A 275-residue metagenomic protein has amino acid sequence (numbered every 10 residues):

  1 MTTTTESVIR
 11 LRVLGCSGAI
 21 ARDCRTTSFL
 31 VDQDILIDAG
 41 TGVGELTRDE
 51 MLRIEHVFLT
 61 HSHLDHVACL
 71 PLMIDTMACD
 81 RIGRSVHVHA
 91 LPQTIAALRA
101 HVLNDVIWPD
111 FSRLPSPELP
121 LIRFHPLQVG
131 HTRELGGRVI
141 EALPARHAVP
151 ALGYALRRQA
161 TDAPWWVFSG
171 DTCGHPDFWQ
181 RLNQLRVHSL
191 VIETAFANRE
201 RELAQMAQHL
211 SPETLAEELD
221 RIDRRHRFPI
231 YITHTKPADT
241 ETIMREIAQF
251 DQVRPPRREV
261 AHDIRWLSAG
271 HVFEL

Functional and structural regions predicted by a protein language model:
T2-E50, A151-G170: Conserved beta-strand hairpin/beta-sheet module of binuclear metal-dependent hydrolase folds, prominently
T4-V8, Q93-A151, Q252-E274: Metallo-beta-lactamase
L11, F29, I37-D38, H61 (+7 more regions): Divalent metal-coordination and catalytic microenvironments
C16-S17, D34, A39-T41, S62 (+5 more regions): Active-site metal-binding loops of divalent metal-dependent hydrolases
V43-A90, V187-L190: Active-site metal-binding motif and surrounding structural segment of the metallo-beta-lactamase
S85-Q93, P229-T233: Short internal beta-strands
H125-L185: Catalytic core of the metallo-beta-lactamase
C173-A269: Cap/insert and terminal regions of metallo-dependent hydrolase folds
